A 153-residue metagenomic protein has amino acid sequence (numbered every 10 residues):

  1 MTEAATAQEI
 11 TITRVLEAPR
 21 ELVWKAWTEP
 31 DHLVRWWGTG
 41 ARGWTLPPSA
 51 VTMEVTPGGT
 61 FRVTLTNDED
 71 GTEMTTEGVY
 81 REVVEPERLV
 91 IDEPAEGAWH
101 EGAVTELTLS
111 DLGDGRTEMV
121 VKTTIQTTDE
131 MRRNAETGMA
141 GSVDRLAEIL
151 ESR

Functional and structural regions predicted by a protein language model:
M1-T45: Hydrophobic ligand-binding cavity/cleft-lining segments
A4-Q8, M53-V55, D70-M74, A98-E101 (+1 more regions): A generic structural micro-feature
T11, D31-E73: Short beta-edge strand/loop motif at the mouth of beta-sheet-based domains
R14, A50-M53, T76-E82, E93-P94 (+1 more regions): Hydrophobic/aromatic beta-strand elements that line small-molecule binding cavities or substrate pockets in beta-rich
R20, V55-T56, R81-R88, T108-E118: A short, structured loop/turn motif at beta-sheet edges
V23, L33, F61, Y80 (+4 more regions): Hydrophobic pocket/interface hotspot
T28, V143-E151: Short amphipathic alpha-helical signal-transduction/dimerization elements
V90-A140: Beta-strand/loop substructures that line and gate deep hydrophobic ligand-binding cavities in soluble
